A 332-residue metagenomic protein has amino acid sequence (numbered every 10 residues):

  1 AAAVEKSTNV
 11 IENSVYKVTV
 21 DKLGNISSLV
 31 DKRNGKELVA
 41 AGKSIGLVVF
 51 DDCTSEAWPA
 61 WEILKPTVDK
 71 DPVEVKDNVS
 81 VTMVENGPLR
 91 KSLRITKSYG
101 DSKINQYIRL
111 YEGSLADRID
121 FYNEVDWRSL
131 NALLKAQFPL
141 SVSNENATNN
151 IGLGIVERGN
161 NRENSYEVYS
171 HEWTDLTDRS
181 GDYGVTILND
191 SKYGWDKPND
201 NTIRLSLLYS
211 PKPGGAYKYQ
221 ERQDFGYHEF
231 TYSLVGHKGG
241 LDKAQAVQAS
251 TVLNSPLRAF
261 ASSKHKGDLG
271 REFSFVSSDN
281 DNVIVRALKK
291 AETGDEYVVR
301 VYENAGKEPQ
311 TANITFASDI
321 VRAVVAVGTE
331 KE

Functional and structural regions predicted by a protein language model:
A1-E332: C-terminal (or distal) subdomains of carbohydrate-active enzymes
